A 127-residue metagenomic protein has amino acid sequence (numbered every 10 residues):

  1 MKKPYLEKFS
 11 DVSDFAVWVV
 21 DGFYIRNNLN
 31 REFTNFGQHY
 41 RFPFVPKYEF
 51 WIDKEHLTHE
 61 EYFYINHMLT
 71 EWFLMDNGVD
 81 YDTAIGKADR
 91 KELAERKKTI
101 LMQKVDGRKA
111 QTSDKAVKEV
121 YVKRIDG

Functional and structural regions predicted by a protein language model:
M1-Y62, D76-G127: Metalloprotease/metallohydrolase-associated module, dominated by Zn2+-dependent proteases
F63-M75: Active-site recognition of the HExxH zinc-binding catalytic motif
